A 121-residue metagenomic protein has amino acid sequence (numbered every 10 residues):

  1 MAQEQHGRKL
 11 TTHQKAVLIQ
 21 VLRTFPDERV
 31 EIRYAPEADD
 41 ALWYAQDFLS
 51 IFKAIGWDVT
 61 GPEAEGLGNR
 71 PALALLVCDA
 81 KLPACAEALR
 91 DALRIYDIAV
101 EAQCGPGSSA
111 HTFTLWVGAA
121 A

Functional and structural regions predicted by a protein language model:
M1-A121: Long, folded non-catalytic interaction modules
